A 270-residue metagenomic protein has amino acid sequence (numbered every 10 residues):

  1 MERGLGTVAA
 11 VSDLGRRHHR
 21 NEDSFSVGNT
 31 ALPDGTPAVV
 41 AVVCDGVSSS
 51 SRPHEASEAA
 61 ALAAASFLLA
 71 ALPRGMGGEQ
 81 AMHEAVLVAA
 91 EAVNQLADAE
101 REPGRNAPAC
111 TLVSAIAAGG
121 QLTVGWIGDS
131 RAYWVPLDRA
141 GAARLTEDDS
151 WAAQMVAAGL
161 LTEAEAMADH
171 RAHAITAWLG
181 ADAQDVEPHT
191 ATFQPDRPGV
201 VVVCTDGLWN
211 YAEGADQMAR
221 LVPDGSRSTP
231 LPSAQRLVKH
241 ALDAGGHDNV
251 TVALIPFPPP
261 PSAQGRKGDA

Functional and structural regions predicted by a protein language model:
M1-A270: PP2C/PPM-type serine/threonine phosphatase catalytic domain
